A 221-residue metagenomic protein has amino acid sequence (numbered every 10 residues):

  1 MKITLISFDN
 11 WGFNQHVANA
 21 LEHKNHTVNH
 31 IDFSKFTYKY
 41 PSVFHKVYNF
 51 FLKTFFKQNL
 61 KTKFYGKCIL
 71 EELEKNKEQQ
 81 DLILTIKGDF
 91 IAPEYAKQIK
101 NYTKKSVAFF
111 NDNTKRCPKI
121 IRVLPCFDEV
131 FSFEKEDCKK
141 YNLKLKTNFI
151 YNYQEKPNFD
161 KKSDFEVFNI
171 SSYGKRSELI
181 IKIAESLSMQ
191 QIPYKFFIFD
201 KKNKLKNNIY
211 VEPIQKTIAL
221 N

Functional and structural regions predicted by a protein language model:
K2-K46, K53, C68, K87 (+1 more regions): Nucleotide-sugar donor-binding catalytic core of glycosyltransferases
L5-I6, L73-F90: Short N-terminal targeting/anchoring amphipathic segment
F50-E74: Glycine-rich, highly charged phosphate/nucleotide-binding loops
L82, K87, Q98-N113, F131: Active-site proximal beta-strand in glycosyltransferases
I91, N113-R116: Short acidic loop-to-helix transition motifs that present clustered carboxylates
Y95, P118-K119: Short acidic active-site motifs
A96-T103, A184, S188: Surface-exposed amphipathic alpha-helices with a cationic face
